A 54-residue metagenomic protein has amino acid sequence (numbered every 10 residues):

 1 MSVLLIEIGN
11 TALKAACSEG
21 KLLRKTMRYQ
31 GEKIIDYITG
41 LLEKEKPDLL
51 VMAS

Functional and structural regions predicted by a protein language model:
M1, G40-L41: Generic alpha-helical propensity signal that fires on short helical segments and nearby coil/disordered stretches
M1-L22: Gly/Thr-rich phosphate-binding beta-strand-loop-beta motif of the actin/hexokinase/Hsp70
I6-I8, I34-I38, V51: Weak global preference for isoleucine
E7, E19, E32, E43-E45: Glutamate identity and glutamate-enriched acidic tracts
E7, Y29, S54: Conserved residues at beta->alpha junctions
R24-I38: Short catalytic helix/loop segments, enriched in acidic residues and glycine and frequently bearing histidine
L42-S54: Short beta-strand-loop/turn "lid" adjacent to the catalytic site in phosphate-handling enzymes
